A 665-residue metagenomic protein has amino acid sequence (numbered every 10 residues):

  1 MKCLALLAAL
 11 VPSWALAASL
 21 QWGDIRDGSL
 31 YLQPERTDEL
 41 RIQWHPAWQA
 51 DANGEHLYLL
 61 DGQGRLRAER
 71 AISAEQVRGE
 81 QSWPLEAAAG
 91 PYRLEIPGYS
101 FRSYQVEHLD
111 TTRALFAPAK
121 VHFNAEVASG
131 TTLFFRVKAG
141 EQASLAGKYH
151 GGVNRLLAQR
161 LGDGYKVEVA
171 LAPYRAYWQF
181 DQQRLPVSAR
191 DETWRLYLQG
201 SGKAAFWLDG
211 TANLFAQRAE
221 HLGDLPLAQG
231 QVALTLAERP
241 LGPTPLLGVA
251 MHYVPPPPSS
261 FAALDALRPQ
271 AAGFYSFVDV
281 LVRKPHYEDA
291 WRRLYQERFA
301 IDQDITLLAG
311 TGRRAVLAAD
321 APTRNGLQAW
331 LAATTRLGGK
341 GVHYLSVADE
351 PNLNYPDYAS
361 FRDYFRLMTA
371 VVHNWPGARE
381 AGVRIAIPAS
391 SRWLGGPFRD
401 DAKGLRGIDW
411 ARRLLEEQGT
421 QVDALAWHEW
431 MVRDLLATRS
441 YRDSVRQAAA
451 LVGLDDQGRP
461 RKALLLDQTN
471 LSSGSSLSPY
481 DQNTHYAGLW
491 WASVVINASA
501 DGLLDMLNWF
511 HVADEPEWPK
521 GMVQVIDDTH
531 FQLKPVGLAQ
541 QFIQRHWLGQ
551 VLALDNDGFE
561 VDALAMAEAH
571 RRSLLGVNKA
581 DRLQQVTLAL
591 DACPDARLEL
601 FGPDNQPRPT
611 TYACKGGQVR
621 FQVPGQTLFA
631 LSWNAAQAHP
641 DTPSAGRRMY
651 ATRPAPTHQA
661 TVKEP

Functional and structural regions predicted by a protein language model:
M1-L4: Positively charged n-region of N-terminal signal peptides that target proteins for export
P12-S13: N-terminal signal peptide c-region/cleavage motif recognized by signal peptidases
A18-A262, P643-P665: Mature N-terminal, pre-catalytic/accessory segment of carbohydrate-active enzymes
N53-L59, N154-R160, L583-P609: Beta-strand-rich binding/interaction modules
V254-D434: Substrate-binding cleft and catalytic face of glycoside hydrolase catalytic domains, especially the flexible beta-alpha
A290, W430-L477: Glycoside hydrolase catalytic-domain groove-lining segments
L466-W547, V551-D562: Aromatic/acidic polysaccharide-binding cleft in carbohydrate-active enzymes
D557-C593, F601-D604, Q626-S632, H639-P640 (+1 more regions): Carbohydrate-binding surface patches
